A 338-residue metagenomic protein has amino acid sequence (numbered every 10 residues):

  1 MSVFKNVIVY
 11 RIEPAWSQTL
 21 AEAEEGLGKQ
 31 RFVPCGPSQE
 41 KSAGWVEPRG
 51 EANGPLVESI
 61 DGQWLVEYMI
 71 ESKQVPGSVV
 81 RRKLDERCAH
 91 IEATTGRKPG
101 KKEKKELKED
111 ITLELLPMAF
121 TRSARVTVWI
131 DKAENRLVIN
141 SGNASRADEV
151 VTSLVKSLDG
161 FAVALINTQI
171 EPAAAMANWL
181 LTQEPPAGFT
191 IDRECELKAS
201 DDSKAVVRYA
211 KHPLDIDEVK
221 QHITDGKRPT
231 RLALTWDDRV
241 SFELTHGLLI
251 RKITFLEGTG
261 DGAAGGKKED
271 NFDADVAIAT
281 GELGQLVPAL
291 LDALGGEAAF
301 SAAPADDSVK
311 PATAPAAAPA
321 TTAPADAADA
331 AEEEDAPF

Functional and structural regions predicted by a protein language model:
M1-F338: Intrinsically disordered, low-complexity, charge-rich terminal extensions of nucleic-acid-associated complexes
